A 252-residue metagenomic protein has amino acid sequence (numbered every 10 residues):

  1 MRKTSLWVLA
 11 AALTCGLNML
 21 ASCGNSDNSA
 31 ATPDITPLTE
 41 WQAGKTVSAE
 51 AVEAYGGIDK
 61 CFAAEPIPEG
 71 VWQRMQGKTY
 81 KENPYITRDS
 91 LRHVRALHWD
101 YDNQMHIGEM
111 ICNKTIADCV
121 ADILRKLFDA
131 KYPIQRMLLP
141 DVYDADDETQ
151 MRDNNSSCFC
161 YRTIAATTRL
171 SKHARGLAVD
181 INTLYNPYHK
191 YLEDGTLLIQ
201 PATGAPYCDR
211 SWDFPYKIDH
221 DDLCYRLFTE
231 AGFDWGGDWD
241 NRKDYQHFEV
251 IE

Functional and structural regions predicted by a protein language model:
M1-L9: Bacterial N-terminal signal peptides that target proteins for export
M19-S22: C-terminal motif of bacterial Sec signal peptides marking the signal peptidase cleavage site
G24-S26: Bacterial signal peptide processing site
A30-Q104: N-terminal module-boundary/linker segments of secreted carbohydrate-active enzymes
P37-W41, I164-L170, G176-E252: Catalytic cores and adjacent binding grooves of peptidoglycan-active enzymes
E82, M105-K114, T167, D209-K217: Second-shell loop/turn segments in exported
I86-Q150: Active-site acidic/histidine clusters and adjacent loop/turn architecture that either coordinate catalytic ions
P133-M137, D141-R169, L227-G236: Conserved short secondary-structure elements within globular domains
